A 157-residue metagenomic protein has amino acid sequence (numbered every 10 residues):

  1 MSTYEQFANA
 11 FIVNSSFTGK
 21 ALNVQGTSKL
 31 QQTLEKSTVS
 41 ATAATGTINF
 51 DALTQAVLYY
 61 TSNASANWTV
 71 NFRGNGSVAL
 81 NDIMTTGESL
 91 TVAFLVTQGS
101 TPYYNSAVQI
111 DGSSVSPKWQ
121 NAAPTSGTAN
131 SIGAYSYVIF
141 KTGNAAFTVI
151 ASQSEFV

Functional and structural regions predicted by a protein language model:
M1-T54: Intrinsic low-complexity, repeat-rich intrinsically disordered segments enriched in small/flexible residues
Q55-Y60: Short carbohydrate-recognition loop motifs
N63-V157: Acidic, glycine/polar-enriched metal-coordinating patches/loops that mediate binding to polyanionic ligands
